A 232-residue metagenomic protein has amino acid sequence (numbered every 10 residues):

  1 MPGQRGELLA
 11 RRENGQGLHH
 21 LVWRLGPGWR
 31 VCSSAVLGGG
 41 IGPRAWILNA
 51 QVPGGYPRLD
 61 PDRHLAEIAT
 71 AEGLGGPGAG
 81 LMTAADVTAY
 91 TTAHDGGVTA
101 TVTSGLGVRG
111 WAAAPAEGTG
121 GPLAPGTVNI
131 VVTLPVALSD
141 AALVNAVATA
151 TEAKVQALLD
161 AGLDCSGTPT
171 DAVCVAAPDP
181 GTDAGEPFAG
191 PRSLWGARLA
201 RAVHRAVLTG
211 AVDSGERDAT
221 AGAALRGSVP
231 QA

Functional and structural regions predicted by a protein language model:
M1-A232: Alpha/propeptide regions of enzymes that mature by internal proteolysis
